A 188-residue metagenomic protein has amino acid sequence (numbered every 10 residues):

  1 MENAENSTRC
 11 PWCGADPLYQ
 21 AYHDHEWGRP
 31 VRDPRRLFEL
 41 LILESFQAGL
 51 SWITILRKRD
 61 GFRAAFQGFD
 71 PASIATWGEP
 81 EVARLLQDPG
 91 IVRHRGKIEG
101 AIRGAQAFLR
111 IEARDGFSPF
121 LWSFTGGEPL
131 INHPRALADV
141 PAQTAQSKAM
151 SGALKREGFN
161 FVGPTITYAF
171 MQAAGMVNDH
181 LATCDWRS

Functional and structural regions predicted by a protein language model:
M1-S188: HhH-family (HhH-GPD) DNA N-glycosylase catalytic core used in base-excision repair
